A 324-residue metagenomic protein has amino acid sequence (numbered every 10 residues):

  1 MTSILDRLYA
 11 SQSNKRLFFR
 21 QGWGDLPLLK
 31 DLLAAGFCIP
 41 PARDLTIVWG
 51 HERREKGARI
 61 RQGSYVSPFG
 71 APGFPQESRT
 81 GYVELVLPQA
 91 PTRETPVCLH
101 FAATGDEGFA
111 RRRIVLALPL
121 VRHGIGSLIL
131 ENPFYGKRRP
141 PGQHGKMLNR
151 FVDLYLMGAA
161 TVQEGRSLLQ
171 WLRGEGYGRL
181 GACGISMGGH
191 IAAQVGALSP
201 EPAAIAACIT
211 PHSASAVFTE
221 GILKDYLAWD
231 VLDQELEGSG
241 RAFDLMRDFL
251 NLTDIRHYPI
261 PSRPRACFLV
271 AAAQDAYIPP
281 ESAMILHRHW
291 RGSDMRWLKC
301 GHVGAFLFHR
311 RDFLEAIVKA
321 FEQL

Functional and structural regions predicted by a protein language model:
M1-G70, H123: N-terminal targeting or regulatory segments adjacent to alpha/beta-hydrolase or S9 domains
L99-A159: Cap/lid segment of the alpha/beta-hydrolase catalytic domain
C183-A192: Gly/Ala-rich beta-loop-alpha elbow adjacent to hydrolase catalytic centers
Q194-A242, W297: Hydrolase active-site cap/lid region
R241-P259: Active-site nucleophile elbow and catalytic-triad environment of alpha/beta-hydrolase enzymes
S262-R263, F268-A271, D275: Short beta-strand/loop motif that positions the catalytic acidic residue of the alpha/beta-hydrolase fold
A273-I278, H302-G304: Acidic catalytic loop of the alpha/beta-hydrolase fold
C300-L314: Catalytic histidine-centered segment of alpha/beta-hydrolase-like enzymes
